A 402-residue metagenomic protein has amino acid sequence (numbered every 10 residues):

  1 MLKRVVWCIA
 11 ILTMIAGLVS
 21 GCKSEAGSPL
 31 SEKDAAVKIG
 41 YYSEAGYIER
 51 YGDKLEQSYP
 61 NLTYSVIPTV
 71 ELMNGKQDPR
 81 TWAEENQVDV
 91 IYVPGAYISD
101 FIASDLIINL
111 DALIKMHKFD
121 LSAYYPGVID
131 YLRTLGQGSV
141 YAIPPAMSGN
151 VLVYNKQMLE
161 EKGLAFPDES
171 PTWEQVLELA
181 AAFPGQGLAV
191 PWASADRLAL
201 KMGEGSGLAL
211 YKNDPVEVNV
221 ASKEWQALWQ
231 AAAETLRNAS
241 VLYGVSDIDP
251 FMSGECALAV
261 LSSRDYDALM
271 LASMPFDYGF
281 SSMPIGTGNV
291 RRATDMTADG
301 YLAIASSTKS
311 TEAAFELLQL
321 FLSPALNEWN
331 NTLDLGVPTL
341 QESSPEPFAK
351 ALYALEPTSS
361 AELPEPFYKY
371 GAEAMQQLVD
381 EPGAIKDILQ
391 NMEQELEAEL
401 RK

Functional and structural regions predicted by a protein language model:
L2-A10, I15-S99, T287-V290, E312 (+2 more regions): Conserved N-terminal structural module of periplasmic/extracytoplasmic solute-binding proteins
D89-Y92, A257-S262, G279-S281: Paired acidic/hydrophobic, glycine-rich loop segments that form the ligand-binding mouth/hinge of periplasmic-binding
G95-G149: Hinge/lid segment of periplasmic solute-binding proteins
I98-I102, S263-F276: A ligand-binding cleft/hinge motif common to bilobed small-molecule-binding domains
G136-P145, N150, E174-V218, E224: Extracytoplasmic/periplasmic solute-binding protein
E160, K350-K402: Conserved C-terminal helix/tail region of periplasmic/extracytoplasmic solute-binding proteins
L179, D214-G244: Glycine-centered hinge/linker elements that transmit conformational signals in sensory and ligand-binding systems
L271-D334: Extracytoplasmic/periplasmic substrate-recognition and gating elements
